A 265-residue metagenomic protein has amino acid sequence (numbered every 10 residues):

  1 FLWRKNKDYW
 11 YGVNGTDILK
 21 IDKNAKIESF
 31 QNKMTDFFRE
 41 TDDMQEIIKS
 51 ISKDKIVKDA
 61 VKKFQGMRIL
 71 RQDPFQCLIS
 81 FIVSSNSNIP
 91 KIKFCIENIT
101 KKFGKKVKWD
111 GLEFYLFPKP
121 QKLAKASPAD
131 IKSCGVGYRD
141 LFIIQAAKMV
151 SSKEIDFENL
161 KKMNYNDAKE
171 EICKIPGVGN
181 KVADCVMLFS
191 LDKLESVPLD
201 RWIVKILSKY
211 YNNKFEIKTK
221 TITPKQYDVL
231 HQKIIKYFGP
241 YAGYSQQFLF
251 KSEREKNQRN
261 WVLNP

Functional and structural regions predicted by a protein language model:
F1-P265: HhH-family (HhH-GPD) DNA N-glycosylase catalytic core used in base-excision repair
